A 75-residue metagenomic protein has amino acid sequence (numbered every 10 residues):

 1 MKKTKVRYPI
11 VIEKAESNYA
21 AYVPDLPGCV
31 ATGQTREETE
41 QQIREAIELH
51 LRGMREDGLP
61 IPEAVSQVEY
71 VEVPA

Functional and structural regions predicted by a protein language model:
M1-Y8, E37, Q41-A75: Short, charged, surface-exposed hinge/linker loops at domain edges that act as mobile lids or interdomain connectors
V11-L26: Short aromatic-glycine-(Arg/Gly/Cys) micro-motifs in beta-strand/loop hairpins
P24, C29, M54: Short glycine- and Lys/Arg-enriched binding-loop motifs that mark or flank ligand-binding interfaces
P27-E37: A short, exposed loop/beta-hairpin motif centered on an aromatic-Gly-Thr core
